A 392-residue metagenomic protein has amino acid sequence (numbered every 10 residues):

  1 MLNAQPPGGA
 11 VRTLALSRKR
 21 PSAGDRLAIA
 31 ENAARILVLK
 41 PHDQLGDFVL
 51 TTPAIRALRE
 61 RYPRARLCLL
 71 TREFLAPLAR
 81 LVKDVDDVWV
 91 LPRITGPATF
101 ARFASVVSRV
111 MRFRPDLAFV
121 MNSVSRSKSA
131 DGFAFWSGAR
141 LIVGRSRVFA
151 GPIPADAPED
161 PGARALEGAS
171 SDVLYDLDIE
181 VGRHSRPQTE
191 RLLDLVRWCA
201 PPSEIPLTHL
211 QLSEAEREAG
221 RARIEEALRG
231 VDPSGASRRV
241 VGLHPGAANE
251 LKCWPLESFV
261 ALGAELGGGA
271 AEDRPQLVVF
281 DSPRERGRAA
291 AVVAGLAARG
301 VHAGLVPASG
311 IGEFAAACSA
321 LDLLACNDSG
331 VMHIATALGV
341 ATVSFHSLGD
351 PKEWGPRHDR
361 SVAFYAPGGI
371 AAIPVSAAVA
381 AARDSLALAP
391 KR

Functional and structural regions predicted by a protein language model:
M1-R392: Catalytic machinery of carbohydrate-active enzymes, primarily nucleotide-sugar-dependent glycosyltransferases
